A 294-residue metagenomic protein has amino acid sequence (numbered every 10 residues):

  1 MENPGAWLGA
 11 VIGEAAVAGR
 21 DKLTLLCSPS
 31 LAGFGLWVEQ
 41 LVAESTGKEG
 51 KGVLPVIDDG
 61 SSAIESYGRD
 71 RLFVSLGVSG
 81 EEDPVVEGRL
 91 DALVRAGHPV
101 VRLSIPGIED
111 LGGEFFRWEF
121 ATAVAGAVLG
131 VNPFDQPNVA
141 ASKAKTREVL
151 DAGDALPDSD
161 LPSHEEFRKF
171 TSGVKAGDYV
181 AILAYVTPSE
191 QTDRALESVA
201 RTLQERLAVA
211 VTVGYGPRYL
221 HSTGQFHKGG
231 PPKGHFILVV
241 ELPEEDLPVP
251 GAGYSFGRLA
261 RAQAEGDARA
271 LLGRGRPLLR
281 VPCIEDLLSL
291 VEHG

Functional and structural regions predicted by a protein language model:
M1-L72, E82, G107-G113, R117-A210 (+1 more regions): Active-site phosphate/pyrophosphate-binding segments
V38, P84-R95, V199, D267-L271 (+1 more regions): Short, aromatic/basic amphipathic alpha-helical patches
V56-I57, L72-L76, P99-S104, H235-L238 (+1 more regions): Hydrophobic/aromatic beta-strand patches that form the interior of the parallel beta-sheet core in alpha/beta enzyme
I64-E81, K233-L242: Short, well-ordered secondary-structure micro-motifs within conserved domains or adaptor modules
L76-S104: Phosphate/diphosphate-binding loops
A140, S172-I182, Y215-P217, G266-G294: C-terminal amphipathic alpha-helical interaction region
Y219-G253: Conserved, well-ordered active-site substructure
E245-A270, R274-R280: A hydrophobic, small-residue-rich beta->alpha segment in the mid-to-C-terminal subdomain of diverse proteins
